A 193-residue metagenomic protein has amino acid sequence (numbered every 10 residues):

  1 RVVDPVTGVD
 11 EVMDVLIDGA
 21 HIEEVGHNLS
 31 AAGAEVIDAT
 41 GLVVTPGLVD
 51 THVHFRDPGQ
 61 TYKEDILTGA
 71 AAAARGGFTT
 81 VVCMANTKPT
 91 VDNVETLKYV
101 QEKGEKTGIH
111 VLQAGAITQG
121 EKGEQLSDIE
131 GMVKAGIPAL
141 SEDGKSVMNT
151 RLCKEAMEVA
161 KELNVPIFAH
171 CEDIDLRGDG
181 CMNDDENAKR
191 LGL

Functional and structural regions predicted by a protein language model:
V2-G47: Histidine-rich, glycine-flanked metal-binding segment
T40-G104: Metal-associated gating/positioning segment near the N- to mid-region
G59-T61, A139, C181: Catalytic cores and adjacent flexible loops of soluble metabolic enzymes that perform enolate/carbanion chemistry on
L67-V91, E105-Q119, V133-M148, N164-E172: Divalent metal-dependent hydrolysis catalytic cores, especially in the metallo-beta-lactamase
G76-F78, Q101-H110, I174-L193: Active-site gating loops and adjacent loop-to-helix segments of metal-dependent hydrolytic enzymes
T90-V100, K122, S146-V159: Active-site-adjacent beta->alpha loops and helix N-cap segments on the catalytic face of soluble alpha/beta enzymes
N93-L97, Q101, K122-E130, R177-N183: Distinct, well-ordered alpha-helical segments
I137, K145, T150-A188: Functional cores that coordinate and move charged inorganic groups
